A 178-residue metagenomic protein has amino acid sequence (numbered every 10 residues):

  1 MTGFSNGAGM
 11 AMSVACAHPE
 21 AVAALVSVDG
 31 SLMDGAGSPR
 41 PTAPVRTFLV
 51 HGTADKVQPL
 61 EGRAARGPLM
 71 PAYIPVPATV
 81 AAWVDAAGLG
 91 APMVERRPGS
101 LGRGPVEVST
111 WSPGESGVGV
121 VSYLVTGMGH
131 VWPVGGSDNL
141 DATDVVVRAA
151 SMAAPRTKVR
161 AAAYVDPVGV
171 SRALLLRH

Functional and structural regions predicted by a protein language model:
M1-V45, K56: Primarily recognizes the serine-hydrolase "nucleophile elbow" in alpha/beta-hydrolase and SGNH/GDSL folds
N6-V14, H18-A21, P75-V80, N139-V146: Stable alpha-helical elements in mature extracytoplasmic
T42-R46, S116-V120: Short, proline-enriched alpha-helix->beta-strand connector loops that line the catalytic pocket of alpha/beta-hydrolase
L49-H51: Short beta-strand/loop motif that positions the catalytic acidic residue of the alpha/beta-hydrolase fold
T53-G119, G136-L140: Active-site-adjacent alpha-helix of alpha/beta-hydrolase-fold enzymes
Y123-M128: Short glycine-rich catalytic loops that host catalytic nucleophiles or stabilize transition states across multiple
H130-G136: Catalytic histidine-centered segment of alpha/beta-hydrolase-like enzymes
D138-R160, Y164-D166, S171: Catalytic active-site module of serine/aspartate enzymes centered on a nucleophile-bearing elbow/loop
